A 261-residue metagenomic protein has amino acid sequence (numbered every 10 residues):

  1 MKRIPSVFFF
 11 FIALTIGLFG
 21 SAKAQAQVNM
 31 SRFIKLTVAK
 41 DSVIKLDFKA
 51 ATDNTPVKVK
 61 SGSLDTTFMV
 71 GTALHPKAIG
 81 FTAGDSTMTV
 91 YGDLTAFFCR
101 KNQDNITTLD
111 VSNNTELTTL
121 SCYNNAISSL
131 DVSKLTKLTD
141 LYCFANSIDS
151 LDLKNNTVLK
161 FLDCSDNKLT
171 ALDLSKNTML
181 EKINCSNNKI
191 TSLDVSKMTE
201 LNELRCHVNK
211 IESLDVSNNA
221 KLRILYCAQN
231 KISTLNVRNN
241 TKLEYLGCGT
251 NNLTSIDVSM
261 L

Functional and structural regions predicted by a protein language model:
K2-F8, I16-T119, K134-T136, T157 (+1 more regions): N-terminal capping/linker segments that flank leucine-rich repeat
F8-F11, F19, F144, F161: Aromatic (phenylalanine/tyrosine) cluster motif
F97-C99, T118-C122, T139-C143, K160-C164 (+4 more regions): Conserved hydrophobic beta-strand positions in leucine-rich repeat
L109, L130, L151, L172 (+4 more regions): Canonical leucine-rich repeat
V111-A145, K154-N155, S165: Conserved, compact domain cores that house catalytic/ligand-binding motifs in diverse enzymes and effector modules
N114-E116, L135-L138, N156-L159, N177-L180 (+4 more regions): Leucine-rich repeat
